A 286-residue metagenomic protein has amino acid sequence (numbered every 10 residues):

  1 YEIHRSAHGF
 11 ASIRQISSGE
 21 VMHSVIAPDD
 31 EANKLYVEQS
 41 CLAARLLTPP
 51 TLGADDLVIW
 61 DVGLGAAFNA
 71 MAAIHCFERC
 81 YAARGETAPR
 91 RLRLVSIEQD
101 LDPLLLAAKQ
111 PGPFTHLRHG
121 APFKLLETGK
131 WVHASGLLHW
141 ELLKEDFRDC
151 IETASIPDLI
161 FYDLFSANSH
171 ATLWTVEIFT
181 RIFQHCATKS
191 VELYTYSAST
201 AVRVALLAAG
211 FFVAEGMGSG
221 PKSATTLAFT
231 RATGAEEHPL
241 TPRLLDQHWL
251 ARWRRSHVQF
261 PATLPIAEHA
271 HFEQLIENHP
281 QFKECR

Functional and structural regions predicted by a protein language model:
Y1-H4, W131-G136, T226-R286: SAM/dcSAM-binding transferase cores
Y1-L57, I74-H116, G136: Rossmann-like AdoMet
G63-A67, E98: Conserved S-adenosyl-L-methionine
A66-M71, H75: Glycine-rich SAM-binding Motif I of class I
D100-A154: S-adenosyl-L-methionine
L159-F161, K189-S197: Conserved beta-strand signature within the Rossmann-like core of class I S-adenosyl-L-methionine
T172-V191: A short glycine-rich, Lys/Arg-flanked "PGG" loop and its adjoining helix->strand segment in the class I
R203-F229: Conserved Class I S-adenosyl-L-methionine
